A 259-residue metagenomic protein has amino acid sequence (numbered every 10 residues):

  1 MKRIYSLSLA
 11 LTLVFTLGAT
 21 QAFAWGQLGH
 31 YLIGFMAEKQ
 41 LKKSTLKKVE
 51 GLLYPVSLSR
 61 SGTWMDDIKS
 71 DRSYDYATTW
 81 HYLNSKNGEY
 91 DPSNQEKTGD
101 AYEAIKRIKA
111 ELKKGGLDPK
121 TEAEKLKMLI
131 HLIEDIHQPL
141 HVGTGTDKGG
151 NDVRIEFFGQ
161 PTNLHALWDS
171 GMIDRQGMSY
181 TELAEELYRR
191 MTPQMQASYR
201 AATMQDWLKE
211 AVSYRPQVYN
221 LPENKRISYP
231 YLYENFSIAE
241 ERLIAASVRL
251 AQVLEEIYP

Functional and structural regions predicted by a protein language model:
M1-L9: Bacterial N-terminal signal peptides that target proteins for export
S8-G18: Bacterial N-terminal signal peptides
F23-L132, P139, T144-P259: N-terminal, motif-rich segments that launch catalysis or mediate targeting to/interaction with membranes, typified by
